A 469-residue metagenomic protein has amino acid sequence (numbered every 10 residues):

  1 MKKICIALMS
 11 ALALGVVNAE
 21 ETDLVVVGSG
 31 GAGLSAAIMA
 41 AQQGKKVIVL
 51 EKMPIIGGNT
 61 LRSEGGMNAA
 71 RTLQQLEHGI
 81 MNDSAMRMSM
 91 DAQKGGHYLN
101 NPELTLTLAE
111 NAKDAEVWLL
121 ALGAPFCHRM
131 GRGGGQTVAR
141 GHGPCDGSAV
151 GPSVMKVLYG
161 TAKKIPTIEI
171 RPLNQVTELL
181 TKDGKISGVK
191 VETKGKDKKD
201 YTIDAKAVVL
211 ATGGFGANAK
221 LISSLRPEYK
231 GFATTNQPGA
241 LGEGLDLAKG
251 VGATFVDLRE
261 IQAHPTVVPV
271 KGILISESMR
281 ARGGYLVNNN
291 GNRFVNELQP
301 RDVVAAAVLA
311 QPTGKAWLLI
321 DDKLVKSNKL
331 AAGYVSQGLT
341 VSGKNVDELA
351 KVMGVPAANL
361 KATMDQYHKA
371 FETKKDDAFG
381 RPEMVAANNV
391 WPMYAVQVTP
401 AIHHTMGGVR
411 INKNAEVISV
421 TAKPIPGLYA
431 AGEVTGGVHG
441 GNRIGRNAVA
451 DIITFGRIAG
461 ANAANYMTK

Functional and structural regions predicted by a protein language model:
M1-A19: Gram-negative bacterial Sec-dependent N-terminal signal peptides
E20-A32, I48: Beta1/beta-strand and adjacent pyrophosphate-binding region of the FAD-binding site in flavoprotein oxidoreductases
K46, K52-E169, L173-E178, L286-L298 (+2 more regions): Conserved N-terminal/central alpha/beta ligand/cofactor-binding core
D146-K206, L245, K249-V251: Helical element adjacent to the flavin cofactor pocket in flavoenzyme catalytic cores
E178, N359-N442: A glycine-rich dinucleotide-binding beta-alpha-beta segment and adjacent secondary-structure elements that constitute
K196-K199, I203-V267, F455-I458: Glycine-rich loop(s) and the adjacent beta-strand/alpha-helix scaffold that form part
L245-N359: An anion/pyrophosphate-binding glycine-rich loop and adjacent beta-alpha core in soluble alpha-beta enzymes
L247-T254, P356, K361, I452-K469: Internal hydrophobic alpha-helix adjacent to the cofactor/substrate pocket in enzyme cavities
